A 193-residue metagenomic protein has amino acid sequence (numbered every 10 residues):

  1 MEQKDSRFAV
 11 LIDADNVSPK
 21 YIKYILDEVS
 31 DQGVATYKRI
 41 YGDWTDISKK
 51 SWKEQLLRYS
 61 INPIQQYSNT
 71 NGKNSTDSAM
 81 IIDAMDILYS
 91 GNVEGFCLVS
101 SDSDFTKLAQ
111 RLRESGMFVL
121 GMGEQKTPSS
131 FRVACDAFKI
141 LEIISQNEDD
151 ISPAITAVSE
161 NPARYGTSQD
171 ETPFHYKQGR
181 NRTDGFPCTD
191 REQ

Functional and structural regions predicted by a protein language model:
M1-Y89, Q110, F118: Domain-level signal for Mg2+-assisted phosphodiester chemistry and nucleotide/NA-binding surfaces in nucleic-acid
A14, S68-N69, S101, E124-Q125 (+1 more regions): Short, ordered loop/turn segments at secondary-structure junctions
I22, K49, F105-T106, T127-S129: Short, well-ordered alpha-helical microsegments
Y37-R39, G95, A137: Residues at the N-termini of beta-strands
Y41, E94-S101, L108, L112 (+1 more regions): Acidic beta-strand-to-loop metal/phosphate-binding motif
N62, D86-N92, L141-D149, V158: A polyampholytic, Gly/Pro-enriched intrinsically disordered region
Q110-P153: Intrinsically disordered, low-complexity glycine/proline-rich and charged
A154-Q193: N-terminal regulatory modules in eukaryotic regulatory proteins
